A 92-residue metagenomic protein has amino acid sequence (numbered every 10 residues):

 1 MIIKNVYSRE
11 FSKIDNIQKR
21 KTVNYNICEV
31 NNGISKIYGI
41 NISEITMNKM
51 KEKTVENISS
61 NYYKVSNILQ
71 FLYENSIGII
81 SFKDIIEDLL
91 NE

Functional and structural regions predicted by a protein language model:
M1-N24: Negatively charged, low-complexity tracts enriched in Asp/Glu with abundant Ser/Thr
I2, M47-E92: Mixed-charge, Lys/Arg-enriched low-complexity segments
Y7, G33, N61-K64: A generic structural micro-environment signature that highlights single residues at secondary-structure boundaries
F11, D15, E29, I42 (+2 more regions): Generic alpha-helical secondary structure signal
N24-N31: Short amphipathic beta-strand and strand-loop transition segments with alternating hydrophobic
N32-T54: A short, structured beta-strand/loop element
